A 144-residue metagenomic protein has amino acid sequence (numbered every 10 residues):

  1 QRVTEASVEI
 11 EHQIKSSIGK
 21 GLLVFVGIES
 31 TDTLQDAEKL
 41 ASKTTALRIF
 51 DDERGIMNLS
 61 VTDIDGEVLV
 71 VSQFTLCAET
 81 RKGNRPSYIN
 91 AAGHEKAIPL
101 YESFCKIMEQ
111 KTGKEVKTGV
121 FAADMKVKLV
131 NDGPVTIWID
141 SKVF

Functional and structural regions predicted by a protein language model:
Q1-G83, E95, P99-F144: N-terminal, polar/charged subdomain of small-to-medium soluble alpha/beta proteins
G83-A91: Short hinge/gating elements
